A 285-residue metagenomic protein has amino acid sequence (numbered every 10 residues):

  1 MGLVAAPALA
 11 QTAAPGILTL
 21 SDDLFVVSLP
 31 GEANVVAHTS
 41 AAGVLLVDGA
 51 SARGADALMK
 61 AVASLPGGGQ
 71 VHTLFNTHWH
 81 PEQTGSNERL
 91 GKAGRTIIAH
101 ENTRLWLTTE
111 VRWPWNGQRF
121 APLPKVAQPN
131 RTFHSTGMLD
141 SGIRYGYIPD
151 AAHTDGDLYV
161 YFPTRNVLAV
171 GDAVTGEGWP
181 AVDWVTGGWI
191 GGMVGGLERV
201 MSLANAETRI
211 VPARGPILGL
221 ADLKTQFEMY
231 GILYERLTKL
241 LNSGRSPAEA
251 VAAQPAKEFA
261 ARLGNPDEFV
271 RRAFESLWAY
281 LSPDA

Functional and structural regions predicted by a protein language model:
M1-Q11: N-terminal export signals
L18-V62, Y159-D172: Conserved beta-strand hairpin/beta-sheet module of binuclear metal-dependent hydrolase folds, prominently
S21-V26, M138-Y145: Short, hydrophobic/aromatic-rich segments at coil-to-beta transitions
D23, H38, D48, V62 (+10 more regions): Divalent metal-coordination and catalytic microenvironments
G31-N34, V44, S51-G54, H78-T84 (+10 more regions): Solvent-exposed loop/turn segments at secondary-structure junctions within structured extracellular/periplasmic domains
G43-V44, S51-R53, Y147-I232, K239: Metallo-beta-lactamase
A63-T136: Active-site HxH/HxHxD metal-binding segment of metal-dependent hydrolases
M201-R209, P216-A285: Accessory terminal helices/loops
